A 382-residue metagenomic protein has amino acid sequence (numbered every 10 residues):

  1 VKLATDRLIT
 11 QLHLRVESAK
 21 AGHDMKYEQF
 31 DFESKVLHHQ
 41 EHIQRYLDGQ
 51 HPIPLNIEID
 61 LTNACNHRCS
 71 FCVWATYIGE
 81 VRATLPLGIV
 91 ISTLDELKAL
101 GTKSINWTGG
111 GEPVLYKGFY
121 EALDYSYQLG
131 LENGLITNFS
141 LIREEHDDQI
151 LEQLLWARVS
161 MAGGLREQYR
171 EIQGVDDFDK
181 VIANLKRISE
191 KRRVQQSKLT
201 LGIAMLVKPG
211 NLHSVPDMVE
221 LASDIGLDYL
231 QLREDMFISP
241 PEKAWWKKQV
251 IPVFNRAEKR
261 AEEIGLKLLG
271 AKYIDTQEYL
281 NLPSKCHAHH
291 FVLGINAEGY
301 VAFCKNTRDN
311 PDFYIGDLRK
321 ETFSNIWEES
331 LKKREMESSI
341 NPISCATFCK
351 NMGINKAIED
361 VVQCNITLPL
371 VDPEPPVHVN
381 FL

Functional and structural regions predicted by a protein language model:
V1-H51, E298-Y300, D312-F313, L318-N325 (+1 more regions): Radical SAM enzyme core and accessory elements
H13, A19, E190-K198, K247-L280 (+1 more regions): C-terminal accessory region of radical SAM enzymes
H13-W156, E171, A183, K243-A257 (+3 more regions): Conserved alpha-helical substructure of the radical SAM core
C65, C69-C72, C286, C304 (+2 more regions): Short cysteine clusters
F71, A75-I78, V292, N310 (+2 more regions): Secreted/processed peptides and extracellular or luminal domains of membrane proteins
L100-T108, Y127-I136, L155-M161, D179-I274 (+1 more regions): Conserved C-terminal portion of the radical SAM core fold that forms the substrate/S-adenosylmethionine-binding
C286-H289, D312: Short, small/polar residue-rich loop motifs at catalytic or cofactor-binding pockets
